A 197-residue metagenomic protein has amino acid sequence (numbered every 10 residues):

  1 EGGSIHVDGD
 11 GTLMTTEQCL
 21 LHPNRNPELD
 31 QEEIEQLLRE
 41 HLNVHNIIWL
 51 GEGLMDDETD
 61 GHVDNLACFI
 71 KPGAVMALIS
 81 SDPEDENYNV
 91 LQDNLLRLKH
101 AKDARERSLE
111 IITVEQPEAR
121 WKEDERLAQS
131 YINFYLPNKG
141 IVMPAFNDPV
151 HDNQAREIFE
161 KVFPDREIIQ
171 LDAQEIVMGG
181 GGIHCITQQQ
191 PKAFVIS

Functional and structural regions predicted by a protein language model:
E1-S197: The feature marks the mature, well-folded catalytic cores of soluble enzymes
